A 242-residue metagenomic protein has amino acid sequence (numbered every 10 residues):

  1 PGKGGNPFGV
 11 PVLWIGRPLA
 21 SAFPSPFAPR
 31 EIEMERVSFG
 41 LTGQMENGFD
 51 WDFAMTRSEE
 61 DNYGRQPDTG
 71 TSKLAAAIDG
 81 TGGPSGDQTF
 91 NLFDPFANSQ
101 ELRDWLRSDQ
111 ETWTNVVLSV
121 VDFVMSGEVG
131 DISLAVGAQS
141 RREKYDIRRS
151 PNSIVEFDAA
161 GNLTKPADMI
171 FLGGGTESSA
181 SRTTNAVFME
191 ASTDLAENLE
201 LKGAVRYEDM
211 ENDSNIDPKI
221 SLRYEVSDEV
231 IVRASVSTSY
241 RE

Functional and structural regions predicted by a protein language model:
P1-T184, S235-E242: Surface-exposed, low-complexity loop segments enriched in small/polar and acidic residues
F39, L74-A76, D158, V187-T193 (+2 more regions): Feature captures outer-membrane beta-barrel proteins of Gram-negative bacteria and organelles
E46-G48, V129-G130, A196-N198, S227-E229: Outer-membrane beta-barrel channels and translocator barrels
F53, L134-V136, M189, L201 (+1 more regions): Hydrophobic beta-strand residues in large extracellular and virion-surface proteins
F123, G137, N198-L199, V230: A generic structural signal for ordered secondary structure
S179, T183, S192, E197-K202: Secondary-structure-rich domain cores
S181, N185, Y207-D217: Solvent-exposed loop/turn segments connecting transmembrane beta-strands in outer-membrane beta-barrel proteins
L199-M210, L222, V232-V236: Transmembrane beta-strand segments that form the barrel wall of outer-membrane beta-barrel proteins
